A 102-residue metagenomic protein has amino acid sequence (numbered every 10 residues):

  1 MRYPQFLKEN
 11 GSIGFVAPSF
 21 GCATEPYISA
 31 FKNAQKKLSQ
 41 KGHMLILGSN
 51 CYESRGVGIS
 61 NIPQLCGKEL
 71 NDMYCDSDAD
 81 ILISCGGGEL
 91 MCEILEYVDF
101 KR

Functional and structural regions predicted by a protein language model:
M1-D78: ATP/NTP phosphate-donor binding region
G87-R102: Short Gly/Thr/Asp-enriched flexible loops that form oxyanion-binding sites at enzyme active sites
